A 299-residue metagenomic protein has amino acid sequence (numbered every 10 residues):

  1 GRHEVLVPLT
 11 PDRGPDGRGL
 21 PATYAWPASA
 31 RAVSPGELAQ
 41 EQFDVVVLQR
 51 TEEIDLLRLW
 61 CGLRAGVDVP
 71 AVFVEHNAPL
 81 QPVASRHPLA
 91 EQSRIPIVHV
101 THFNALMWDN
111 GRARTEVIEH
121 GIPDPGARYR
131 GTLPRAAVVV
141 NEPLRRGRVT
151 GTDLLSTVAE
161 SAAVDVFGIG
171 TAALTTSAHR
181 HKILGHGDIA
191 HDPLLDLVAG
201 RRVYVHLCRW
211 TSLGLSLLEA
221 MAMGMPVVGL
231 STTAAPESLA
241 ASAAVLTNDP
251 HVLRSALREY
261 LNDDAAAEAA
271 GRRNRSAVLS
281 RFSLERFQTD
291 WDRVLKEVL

Functional and structural regions predicted by a protein language model:
L6-R94, F103: Extended catalytic core of nucleotide-activated donor transferases of GT-like folds
M107-N110, G121-H181, D188: Conserved catalytic-core segment of nucleotide-activated headgroup transferases in glycan assembly
L195, L218-A222, T233-E237: Short alpha-helical segment that forms part of, or immediately flanks, the ligand-binding pocket in carbohydrate-active
R202, G224: A short alpha->beta transition loop at the rim of the catalytic pocket in nucleotide-sugar-dependent
R209: Aromatic "clamp/platform" in nucleotide-sugar-dependent glycosyltransferases that forms part of the donor/acceptor
P226-G229: Short hydrophobic beta-strand element within catalytic cores of glycosyltransferases and related nucleotide-activated
A241-H251, E259-A265: Conserved acidic donor-binding segment of nucleotide-sugar-dependent glycosyltransferases
N262-K296: A charged, aromatic-enriched C-terminal amphipathic alpha-helix characteristic of glycosyltransferases across folds
